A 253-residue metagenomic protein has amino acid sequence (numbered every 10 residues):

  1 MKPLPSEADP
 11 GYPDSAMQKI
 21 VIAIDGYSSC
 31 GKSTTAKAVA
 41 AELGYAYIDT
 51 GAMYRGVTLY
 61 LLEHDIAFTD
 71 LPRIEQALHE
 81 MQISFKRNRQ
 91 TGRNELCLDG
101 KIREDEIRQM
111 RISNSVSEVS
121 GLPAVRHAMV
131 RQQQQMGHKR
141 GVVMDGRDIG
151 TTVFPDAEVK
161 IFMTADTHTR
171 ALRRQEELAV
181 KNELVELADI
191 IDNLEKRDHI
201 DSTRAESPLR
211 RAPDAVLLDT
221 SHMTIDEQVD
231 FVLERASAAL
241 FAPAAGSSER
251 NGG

Functional and structural regions predicted by a protein language model:
I24: Hydrophobic anchor at the beta1->P-loop junction of P-loop NTPases
C30: ATP-binding Walker
S33: Walker A/P-loop
E42-I107: N-terminal phosphate/diphosphate-binding loop that engages ATP/GTP or pyrophosphate donors across diverse enzyme folds
N88, Q133-R140, R147-T152, D156 (+1 more regions): Small-molecule kinase domains that catalyze NTP-dependent phosphoryl transfer to phosphate-bearing small molecules
C97-E104, L172-K181, I200, R204-G253: NTP-dependent small-molecule kinase module
E104-K181: ATP-dependent NMP and nucleoside kinases share a basic, alpha-helical "lid"
